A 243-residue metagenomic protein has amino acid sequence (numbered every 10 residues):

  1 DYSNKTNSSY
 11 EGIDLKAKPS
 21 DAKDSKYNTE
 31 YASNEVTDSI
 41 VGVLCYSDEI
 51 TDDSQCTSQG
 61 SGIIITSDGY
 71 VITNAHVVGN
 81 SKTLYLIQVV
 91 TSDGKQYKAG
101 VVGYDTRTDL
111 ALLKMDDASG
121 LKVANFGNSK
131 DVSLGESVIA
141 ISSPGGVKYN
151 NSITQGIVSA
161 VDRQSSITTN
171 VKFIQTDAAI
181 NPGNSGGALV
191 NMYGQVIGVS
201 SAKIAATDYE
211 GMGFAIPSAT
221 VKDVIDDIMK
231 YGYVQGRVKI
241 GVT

Functional and structural regions predicted by a protein language model:
Y2-S61, L110, S133, D226-K230: N-terminal activation segment of mature serine protease catalytic domains
A17-D21, T66-K148, T207: Conserved active-site neighborhood of the chymotrypsin/trypsin-like protease fold
D21-Y31, S47-Y70, K95-K98, K122-N125 (+4 more regions): A conserved glycine-rich beta-strand in the N-terminal activation segment of trypsin-fold
T29-I40, Q59-S61, T66, A75 (+8 more regions): Extracytoplasmic/secreted envelope proteins and their assembly/folding machinery, especially bacterial periplasmic
D38-V43, G62, G69-T73, A99 (+9 more regions): Terminal peptide-recognition signature
E49, A179, D227-T243: PDZ/PDZ-like groove recognition
E49-T51, Q55-T57, V77-L86, L121 (+3 more regions): Active-site loop architecture of trypsin-fold serine endopeptidases
I63-I65, V78, G100-G103, S159 (+2 more regions): Conserved positions in beta-strands of structured domains
